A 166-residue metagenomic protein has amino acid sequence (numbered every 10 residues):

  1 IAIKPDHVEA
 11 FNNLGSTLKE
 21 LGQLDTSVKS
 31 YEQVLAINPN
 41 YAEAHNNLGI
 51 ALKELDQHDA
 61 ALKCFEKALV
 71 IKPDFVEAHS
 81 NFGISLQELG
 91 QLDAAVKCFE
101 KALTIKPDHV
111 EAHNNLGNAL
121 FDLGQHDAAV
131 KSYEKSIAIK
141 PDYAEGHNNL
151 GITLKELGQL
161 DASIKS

Functional and structural regions predicted by a protein language model:
E9-E20, E43-E54, E77-E88, E111-D122 (+1 more regions): Conserved alpha-helical positions within TPR/SEL1-like repeat arrays
Q159-S166: Short, intrinsically disordered, charge-balanced linker/junction segments flanking boundaries in proteins
